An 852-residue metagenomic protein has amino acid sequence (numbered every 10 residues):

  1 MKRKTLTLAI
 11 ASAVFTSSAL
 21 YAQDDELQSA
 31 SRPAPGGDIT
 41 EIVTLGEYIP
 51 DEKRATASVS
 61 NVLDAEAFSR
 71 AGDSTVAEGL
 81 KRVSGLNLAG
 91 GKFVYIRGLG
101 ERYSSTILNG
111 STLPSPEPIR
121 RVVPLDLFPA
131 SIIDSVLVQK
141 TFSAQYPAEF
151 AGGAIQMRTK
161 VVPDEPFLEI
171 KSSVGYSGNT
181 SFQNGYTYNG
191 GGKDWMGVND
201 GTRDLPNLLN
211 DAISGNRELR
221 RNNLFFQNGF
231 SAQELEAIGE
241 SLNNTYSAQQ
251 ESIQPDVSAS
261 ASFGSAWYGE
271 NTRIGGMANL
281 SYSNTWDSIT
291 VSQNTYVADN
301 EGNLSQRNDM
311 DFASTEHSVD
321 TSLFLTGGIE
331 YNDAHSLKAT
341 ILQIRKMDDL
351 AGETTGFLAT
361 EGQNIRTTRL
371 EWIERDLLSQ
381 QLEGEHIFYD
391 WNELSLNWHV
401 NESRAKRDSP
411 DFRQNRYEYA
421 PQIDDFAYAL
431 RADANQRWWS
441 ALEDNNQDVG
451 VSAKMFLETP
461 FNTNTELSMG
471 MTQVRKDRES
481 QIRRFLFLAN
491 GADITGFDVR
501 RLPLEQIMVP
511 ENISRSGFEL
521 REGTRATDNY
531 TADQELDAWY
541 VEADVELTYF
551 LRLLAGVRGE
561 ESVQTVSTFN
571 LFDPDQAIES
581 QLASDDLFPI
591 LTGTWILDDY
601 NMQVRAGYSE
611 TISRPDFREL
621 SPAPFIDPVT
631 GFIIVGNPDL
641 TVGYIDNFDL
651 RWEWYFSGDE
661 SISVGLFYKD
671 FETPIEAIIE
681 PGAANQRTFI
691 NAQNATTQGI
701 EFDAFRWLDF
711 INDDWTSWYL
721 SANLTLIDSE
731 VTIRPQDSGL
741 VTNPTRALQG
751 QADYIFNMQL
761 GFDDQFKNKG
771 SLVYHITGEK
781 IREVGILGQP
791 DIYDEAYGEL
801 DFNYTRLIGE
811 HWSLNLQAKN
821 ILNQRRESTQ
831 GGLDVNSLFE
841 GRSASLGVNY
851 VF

Functional and structural regions predicted by a protein language model:
Q23-S69, E101: Short, acidic, small-residue-rich periplasmic hinge/interaction motif at the N-terminus of Gram-negative outer-membrane
R82-S84, S111-K140, K160, G185-Y186 (+1 more regions): Short acidic/polar hinge/loop motifs at secondary-structure boundaries that mediate gating or recognition
S115, L127-K171, F225, N712: A beta-strand signature from Gram-negative outer-membrane beta-barrel systems, especially the internal plug domain
D211-G352, L378-Q380, P589-T592: Transmembrane beta-barrel wall of Gram-negative outer-membrane proteins
S395-N401, A405-R416, L467-S468, E479-R483 (+7 more regions): Membrane-embedded beta-barrel scaffold of Gram-negative outer-membrane proteins
L430-R431, L442, D448-S452, F497-Q506 (+5 more regions): Outer membrane beta-barrel strand-and-loop segments of large Gram-negative receptors, especially TonB-dependent
A434-L442, V451-E458, N464-S468, L591 (+5 more regions): Conserved C-terminal beta-signal and adjacent last beta-strands/turns of outer-membrane beta-barrel proteins
Y549-F550, S661, L666-F671, Q686-K780 (+1 more regions): Gram-negative outer-membrane beta-barrel transporters
